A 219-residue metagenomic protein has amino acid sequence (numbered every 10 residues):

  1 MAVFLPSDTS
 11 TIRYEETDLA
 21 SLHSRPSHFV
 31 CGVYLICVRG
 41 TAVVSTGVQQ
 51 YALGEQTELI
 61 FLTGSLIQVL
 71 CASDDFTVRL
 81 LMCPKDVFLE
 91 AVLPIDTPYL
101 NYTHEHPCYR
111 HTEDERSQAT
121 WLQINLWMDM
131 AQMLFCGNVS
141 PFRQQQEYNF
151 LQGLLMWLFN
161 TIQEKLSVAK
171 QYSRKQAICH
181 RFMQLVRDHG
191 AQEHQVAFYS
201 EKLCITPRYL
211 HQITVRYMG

Functional and structural regions predicted by a protein language model:
M1-E55: Generic protein-terminus/edge-of-domain signal
A2-P6, A72-G137: A hydrophobic/aromatic-rich effector-binding and dimerization subdomain of bacterial HTH-type transcriptional regulators
V43-S45, I67-D74: Short beta-strand His + acidic residue motifs that chelate non-heme Fe in jelly-roll/DSBH and cupin folds
L53-L66, M82-C83: Conserved metal-binding segment of the jelly-roll/cupin
Q56, L210-H211: Short hydrophobic/aromatic patch on the recognition helix
D114-Q118, N138-Q146, L158-Q184, D188-L203 (+1 more regions): Short, Lys/Arg-enriched, Trp-marked, Pro/Gly-tolerant hinge/linker segments that flank
I213-G219: HTH DNA-binding helix-turn interface
